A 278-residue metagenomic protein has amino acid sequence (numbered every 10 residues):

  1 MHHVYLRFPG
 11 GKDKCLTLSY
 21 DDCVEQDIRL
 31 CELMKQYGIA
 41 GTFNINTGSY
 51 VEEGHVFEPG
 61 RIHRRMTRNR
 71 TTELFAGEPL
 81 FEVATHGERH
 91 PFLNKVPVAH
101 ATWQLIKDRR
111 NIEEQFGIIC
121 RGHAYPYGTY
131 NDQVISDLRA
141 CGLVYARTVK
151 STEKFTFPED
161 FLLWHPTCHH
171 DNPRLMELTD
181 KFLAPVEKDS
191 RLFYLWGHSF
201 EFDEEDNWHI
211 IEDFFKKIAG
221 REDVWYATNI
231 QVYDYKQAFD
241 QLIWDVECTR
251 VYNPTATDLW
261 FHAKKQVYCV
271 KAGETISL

Functional and structural regions predicted by a protein language model:
M1-Q26: Boundary/entry segment of secreted carbohydrate-active catalytic domains
H2-F8, Y145-K154, D180, E187 (+1 more regions): C-terminal domain-boundary segment and adjacent tail
Y5, R29-L33, Q133-D137, I210 (+1 more regions): A short acidic, amphipathic alpha-helical/loop segment
T17-L18, E82, V224: Hydrophobic "anchor" residues on beta-strands that sit immediately upstream of conserved functional sites
Y20-C23, G87, S199, N229: Active-site metal-binding loops of divalent metal-dependent hydrolases
V24, H169-A184: A Trp-anchored, charged/polar loop motif used as the substrate-binding/catalytic surface of acyl/ester-handling
K35-V144, S151-C168, R191-S199: Metal-dependent polysaccharide deacetylase catalytic core of the NodB/CE4 family, i.e., the active-site-bearing domain
V98-W103, P173-M176, E205-W208: Non-membrane alpha-helical structural segments and their capping/turn regions in soluble enzymes
